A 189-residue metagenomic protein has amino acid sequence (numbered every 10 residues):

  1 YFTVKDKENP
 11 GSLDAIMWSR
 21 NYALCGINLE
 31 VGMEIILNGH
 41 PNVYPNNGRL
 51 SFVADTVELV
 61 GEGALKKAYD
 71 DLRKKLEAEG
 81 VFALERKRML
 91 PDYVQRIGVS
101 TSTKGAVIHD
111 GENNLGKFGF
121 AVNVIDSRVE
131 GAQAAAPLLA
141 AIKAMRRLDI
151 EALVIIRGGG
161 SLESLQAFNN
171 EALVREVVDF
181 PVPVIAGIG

Functional and structural regions predicted by a protein language model:
Y1-G63: Phosphate-interaction motifs
K7-E8, A23-L24, E34-I36, T56-V60 (+4 more regions): Short, low-complexity, polar/charged sequence segments that are solvent-exposed and flexible
M17-Y22, E34-I36, P45-N47, K67-R73 (+4 more regions): Short C-terminal domain-edge/linker segments immediately following a structured domain
S19-R20, L59, K67, A78 (+3 more regions): Generic structural "secondary-structure junction" signal
I27-N28, N42, R88-P91, L162 (+1 more regions): Replace "in large, NTP-powered and nucleic-acid-processing enzymes" with "in large, NTP-powered factors and other
N28-E34, N46, A78-L84, P137-A144 (+1 more regions): Noncatalytic linker/hinge segments flanking ATPase motor cores
H40-I125: Short, glycine/charged-enriched hinge/interface segments at domain edges or termini
V94, G98-I188: Short glycine/threonine-rich loop/turn motifs
